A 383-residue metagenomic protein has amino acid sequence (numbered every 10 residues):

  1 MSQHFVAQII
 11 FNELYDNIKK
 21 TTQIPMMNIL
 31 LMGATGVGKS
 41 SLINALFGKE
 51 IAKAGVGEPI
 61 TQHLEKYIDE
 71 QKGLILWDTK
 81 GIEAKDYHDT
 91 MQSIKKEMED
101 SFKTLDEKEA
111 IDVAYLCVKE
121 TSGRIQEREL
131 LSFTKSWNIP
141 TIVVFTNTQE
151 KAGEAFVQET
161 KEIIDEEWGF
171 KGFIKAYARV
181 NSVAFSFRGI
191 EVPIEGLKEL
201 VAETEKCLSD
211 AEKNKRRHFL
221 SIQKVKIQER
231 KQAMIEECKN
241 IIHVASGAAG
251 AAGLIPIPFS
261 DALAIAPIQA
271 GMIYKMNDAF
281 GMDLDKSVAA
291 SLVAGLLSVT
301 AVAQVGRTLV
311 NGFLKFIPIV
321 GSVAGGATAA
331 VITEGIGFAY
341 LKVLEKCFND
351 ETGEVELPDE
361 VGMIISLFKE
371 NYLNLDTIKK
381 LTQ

Functional and structural regions predicted by a protein language model:
M1-A84, Y274, F280-D283, I332 (+1 more regions): Conserved G1/Walker A P-loop phosphate-binding module
H4-F5, I9-F11, I142, N147-N214: Canonical P-loop GTPase G-domain recognition
G81-T90, Q149: Flexible beta-alpha connector loops of hexameric P-loop NTPases
S93-K175: Conserved C-terminal guanine-recognition region of P-loop GTPase G domains, centered on the G4
K171-A178, I227-G250: Basic/polar, acidic-poor N-terminal "presequence/leader" segments that form or can form short amphipathic helices
F187-V192, K206-E229, A233, P258-S260: C-terminal helical "lid" subdomain and adjoining coupling/linker elements of P-loop NTPases
N240-Y274, A279, D283-G335: Membrane-inserting effector segments that mediate pore formation, membrane fusion, or transient membrane insertion
G337-Q383: Hydrophobic alpha-helical transmembrane segments of membrane transport and translocation systems, primarily multi-pass
